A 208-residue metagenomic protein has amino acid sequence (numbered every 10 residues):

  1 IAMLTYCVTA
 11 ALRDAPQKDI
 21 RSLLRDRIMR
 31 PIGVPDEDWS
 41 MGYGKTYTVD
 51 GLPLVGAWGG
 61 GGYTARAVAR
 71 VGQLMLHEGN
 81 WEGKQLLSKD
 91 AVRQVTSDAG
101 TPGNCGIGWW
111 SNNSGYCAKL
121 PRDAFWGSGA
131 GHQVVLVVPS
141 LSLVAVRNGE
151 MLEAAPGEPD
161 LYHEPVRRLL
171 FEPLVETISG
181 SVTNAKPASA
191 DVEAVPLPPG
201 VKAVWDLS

Functional and structural regions predicted by a protein language model:
I1-A2, G44-Y47, V68, M75 (+4 more regions): Solvent-exposed loop/turn segments at secondary-structure junctions within structured extracellular/periplasmic domains
I1-I28, V68-M75, S142: Alpha-helical scaffold elements that line and support the substrate/ligand-binding pocket of soluble hydrolases
C7, W58-G61: Extracytoplasmic, non-cytosolic globular domains
R13-W58: Active-site helix/loop module of the DD-peptidase/beta-lactamase fold, centered on the serine-lysine SxxK catalytic
D19-I28, K84-V95: Extended, well-ordered alpha-helical scaffold segments
I20, L24, T64-V68, A91 (+3 more regions): Stable alpha-helical elements in mature extracytoplasmic
P35-P53, T96-V146: Active-site Gly/Thr loop motif
G127-L207: Structured C-terminal helix/loop/strand segments within mature extracytoplasmic catalytic/sensor domains
